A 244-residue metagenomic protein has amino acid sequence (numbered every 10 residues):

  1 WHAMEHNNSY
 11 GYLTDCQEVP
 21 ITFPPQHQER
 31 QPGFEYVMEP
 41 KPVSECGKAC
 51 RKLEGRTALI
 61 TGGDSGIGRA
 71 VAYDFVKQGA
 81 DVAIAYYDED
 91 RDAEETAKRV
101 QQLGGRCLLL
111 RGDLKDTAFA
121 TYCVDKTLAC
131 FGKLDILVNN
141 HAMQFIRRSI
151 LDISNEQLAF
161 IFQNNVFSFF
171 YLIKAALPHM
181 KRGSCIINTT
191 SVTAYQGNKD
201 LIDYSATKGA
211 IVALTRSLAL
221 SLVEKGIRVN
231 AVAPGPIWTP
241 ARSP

Functional and structural regions predicted by a protein language model:
E18, T22-F23, D116, T121 (+5 more regions): Conserved mid-core segment of classical short-chain dehydrogenase/reductases
R51-A83: Canonical Rossmann dinucleotide-binding motif of NAD(H)/NADP(H)-dependent dehydrogenases/reductases, specifically
L151, G183, Q196-I202, E224-K225: Active-site loop immediately N-terminal to the catalytic Tyr-X3-Lys motif of short-chain dehydrogenase/reductase
L151-F170, I187, I211: Catalytic Tyr-X3-Lys loop
I173, T207, T215: Active-site helix of classical SDR
P178-H179, L220-E224: Alpha-helical segment proximal to the catalytic Tyr-Lys
S191: Residue(s) in the substrate-gating loop at a strand-loop-helix junction that position the organic substrate next
A233-P244: Short, flexible catalytic-loop segment of classical short-chain dehydrogenase/reductase
